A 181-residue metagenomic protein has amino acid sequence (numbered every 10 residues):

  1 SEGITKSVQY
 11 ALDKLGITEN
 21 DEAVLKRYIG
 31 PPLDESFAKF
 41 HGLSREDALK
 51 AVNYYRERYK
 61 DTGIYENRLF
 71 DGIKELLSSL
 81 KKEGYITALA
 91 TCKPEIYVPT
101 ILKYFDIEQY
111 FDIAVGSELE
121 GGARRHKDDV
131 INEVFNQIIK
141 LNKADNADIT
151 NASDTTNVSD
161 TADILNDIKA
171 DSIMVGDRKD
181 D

Functional and structural regions predicted by a protein language model:
S1-R27, H41: Active-site neighborhood of HAD-like aspartate-dependent phosphohydrolases
I4, L33, L69, R124-K127: Conserved donor sugar-nucleotide recognition element shared by glycan-biosynthetic enzymes
A11-L12, P32-R45, I101, V130 (+1 more regions): Helix-loop "lid/cap" segments that line or gate small-molecule binding pockets
R27-D61, D71-S79: A metal-dependent, Asp-based hydrolase signature
D61-L89, E95-P99, D128: Short, acidic loop-to-helix structural element flanking the phosphoryl-transfer center in phosphate-processing enzymes
A90, V175-G176: Short beta-strand immediately N-terminal to the catalytic nucleophile in serine-hydrolase-like folds
E95-N146, D160-I173, K179-D180: Substrate-recognition "cap/lid" segment bordering the active-site pocket of phosphatases
